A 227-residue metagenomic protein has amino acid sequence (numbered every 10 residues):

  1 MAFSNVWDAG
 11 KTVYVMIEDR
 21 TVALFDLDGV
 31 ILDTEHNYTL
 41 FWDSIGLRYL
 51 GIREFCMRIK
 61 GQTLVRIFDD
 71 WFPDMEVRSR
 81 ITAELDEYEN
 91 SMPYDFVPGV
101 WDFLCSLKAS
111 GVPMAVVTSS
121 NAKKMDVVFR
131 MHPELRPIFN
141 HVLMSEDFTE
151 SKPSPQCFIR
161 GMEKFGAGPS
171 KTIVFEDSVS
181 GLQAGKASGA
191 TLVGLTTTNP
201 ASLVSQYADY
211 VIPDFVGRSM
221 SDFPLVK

Functional and structural regions predicted by a protein language model:
M1-A2, Y94: Short intrinsically disordered, low-complexity coil segments enriched in acidic
A2-T21, C105, N121-K123, V127-K227: Asp-based, Mg2+/Mn2+-dependent phosphohydrolase catalytic module
W7, Y14-S110: N-terminal helical cap/lid subdomain that shapes the substrate entry/recognition surface in HAD-like hydrolases
V30, T118-S120: Conserved phosphate-coupling serine/threonine residues in phosphotransfer and NTP-handling enzymes
R58, S79, V97, S119 (+2 more regions): Non-catalytic, surface-exposed connector residues within folded enzymatic/regulatory domains
